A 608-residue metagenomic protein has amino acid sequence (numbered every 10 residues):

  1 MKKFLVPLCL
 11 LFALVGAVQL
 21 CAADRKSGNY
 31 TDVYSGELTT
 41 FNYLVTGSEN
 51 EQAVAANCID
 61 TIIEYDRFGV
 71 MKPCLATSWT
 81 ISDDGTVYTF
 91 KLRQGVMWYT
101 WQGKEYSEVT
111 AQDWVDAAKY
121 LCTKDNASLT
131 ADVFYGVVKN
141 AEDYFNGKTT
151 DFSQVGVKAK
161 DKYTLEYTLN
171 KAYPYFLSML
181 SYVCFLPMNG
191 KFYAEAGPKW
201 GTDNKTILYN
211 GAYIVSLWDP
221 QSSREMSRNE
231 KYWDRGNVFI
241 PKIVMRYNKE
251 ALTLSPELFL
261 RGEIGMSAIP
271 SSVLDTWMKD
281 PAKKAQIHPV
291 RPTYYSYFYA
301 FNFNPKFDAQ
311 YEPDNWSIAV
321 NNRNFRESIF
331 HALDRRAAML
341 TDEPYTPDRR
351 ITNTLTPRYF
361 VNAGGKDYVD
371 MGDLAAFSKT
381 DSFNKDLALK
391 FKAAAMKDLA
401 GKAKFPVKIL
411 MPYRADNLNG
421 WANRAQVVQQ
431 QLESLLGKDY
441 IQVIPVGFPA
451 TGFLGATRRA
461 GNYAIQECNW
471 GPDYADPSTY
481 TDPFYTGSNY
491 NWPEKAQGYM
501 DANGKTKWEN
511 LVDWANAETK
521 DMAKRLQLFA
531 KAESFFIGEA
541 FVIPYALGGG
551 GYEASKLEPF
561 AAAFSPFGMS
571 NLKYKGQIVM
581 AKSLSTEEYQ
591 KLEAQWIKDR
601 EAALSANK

Functional and structural regions predicted by a protein language model:
S27-G36, V87-F90, W114-A117, L165-E166 (+5 more regions): Short, well-ordered beta-strand elements
T31-D83, L208: N-terminal lobe/hinge region of extracytoplasmic solute-binding protein
T77-V133, E166, S255-R261, W316-N321 (+1 more regions): Aromatic- and charge-enriched surface segment that lines or borders ligand/interaction sites
W101-G103, L252-I264, D275, K279-P281 (+2 more regions): Short helices/loops that flank or line small-molecule/ion binding pockets
Y106, A111-D116, K162, E166-T168 (+8 more regions): Alpha-helical secondary-structure segments
T150-Q154, K158-Y163, T168-V244, L252-L254 (+1 more regions): Gly/Pro-rich hinge or "lid" segments in bacterial periplasmic/extracellular proteins
S216-S227, R246-Y311, R336, L340-T346: Extracellular/periplasmic solute-recognition and catalytic clefts
D219, S223, S296, S328-D370 (+2 more regions): Detector for C-terminal structural segments
